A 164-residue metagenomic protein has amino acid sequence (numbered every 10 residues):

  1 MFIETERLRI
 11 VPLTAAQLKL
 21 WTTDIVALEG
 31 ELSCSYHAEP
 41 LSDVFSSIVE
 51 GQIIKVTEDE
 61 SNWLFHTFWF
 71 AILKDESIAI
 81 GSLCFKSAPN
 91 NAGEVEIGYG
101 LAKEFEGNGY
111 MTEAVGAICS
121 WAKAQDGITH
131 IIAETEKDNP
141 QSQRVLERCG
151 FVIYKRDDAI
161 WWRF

Functional and structural regions predicted by a protein language model:
M1-Y36, V56-E58, W63-F164: Acyl-donor (CoA/ACP) binding surface of acyl/acetyltransferases
P40-V56: Glycine-rich phosphate/pyrophosphate-binding loop and adjacent beta-alpha nucleotide/cofactor-binding cores
